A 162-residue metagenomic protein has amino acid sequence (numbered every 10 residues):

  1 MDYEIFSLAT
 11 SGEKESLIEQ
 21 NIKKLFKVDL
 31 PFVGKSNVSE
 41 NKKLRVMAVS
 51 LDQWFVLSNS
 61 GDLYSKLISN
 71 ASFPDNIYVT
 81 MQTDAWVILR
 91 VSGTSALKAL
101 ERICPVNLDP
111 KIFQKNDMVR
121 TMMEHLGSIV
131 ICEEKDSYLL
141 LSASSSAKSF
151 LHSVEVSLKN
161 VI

Functional and structural regions predicted by a protein language model:
M1-I162: Basic, glycine/lysine-rich polyanion-binding surfaces/domains
